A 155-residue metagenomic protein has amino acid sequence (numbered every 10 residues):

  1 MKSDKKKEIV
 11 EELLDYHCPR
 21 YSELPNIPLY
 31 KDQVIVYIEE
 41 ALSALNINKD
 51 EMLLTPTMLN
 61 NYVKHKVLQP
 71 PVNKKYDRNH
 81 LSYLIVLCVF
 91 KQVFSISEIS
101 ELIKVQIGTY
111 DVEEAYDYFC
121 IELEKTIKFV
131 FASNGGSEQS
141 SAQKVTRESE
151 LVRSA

Functional and structural regions predicted by a protein language model:
K2-I107: Basic helix-turn-helix/winged-helix DNA-binding cores and closely related short helical interaction motifs
L102-A155: Intrinsically disordered, low-complexity, charge-dense segments enriched in Lys/Arg and Glu/Asp interspersed
